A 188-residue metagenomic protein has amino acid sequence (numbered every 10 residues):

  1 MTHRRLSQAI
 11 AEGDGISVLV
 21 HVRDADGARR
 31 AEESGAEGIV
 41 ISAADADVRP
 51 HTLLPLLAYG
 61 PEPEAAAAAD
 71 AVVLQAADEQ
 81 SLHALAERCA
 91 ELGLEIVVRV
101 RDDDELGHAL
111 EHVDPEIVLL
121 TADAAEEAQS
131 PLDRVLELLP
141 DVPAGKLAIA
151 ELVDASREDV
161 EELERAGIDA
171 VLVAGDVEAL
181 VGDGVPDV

Functional and structural regions predicted by a protein language model:
M1-L6, I41-E62, L74-A90, D104-H108 (+3 more regions): Active-site-adjacent beta->alpha loops and helix N-cap segments on the catalytic face of soluble alpha/beta enzymes
M1-R29: N-terminal amphipathic alpha-helix/helix-capping segment at the start of soluble metabolic enzymes
A9-L19, R49-P61, A69, E87-V98 (+1 more regions): Short beta-strand/loop segments at the ligand-binding rim of alpha/beta enzyme cores
L19, G27, E37-I41, V97: Beta-stranded membrane pore/translocator domains
V20-H21, Y59, L74-Q75, V98-R99 (+4 more regions): Glycine- and other small-residue-rich loops at beta-strand/loop junctions that grip anionic moieties
R23, S42, R101: Replace "coordinates the UDP/GDP/TDP-sugar" with "coordinates nucleotide-activated sugar donors
G27-R30, E62-V72, D103-V113, A144-A148 (+1 more regions): Catalytic cores of alpha/beta
S34-G38, T52-P55, A67-V72, R88-I96 (+3 more regions): Glycine-enriched alpha-helix->loop->beta-strand junction motifs that scaffold or abut catalytic
